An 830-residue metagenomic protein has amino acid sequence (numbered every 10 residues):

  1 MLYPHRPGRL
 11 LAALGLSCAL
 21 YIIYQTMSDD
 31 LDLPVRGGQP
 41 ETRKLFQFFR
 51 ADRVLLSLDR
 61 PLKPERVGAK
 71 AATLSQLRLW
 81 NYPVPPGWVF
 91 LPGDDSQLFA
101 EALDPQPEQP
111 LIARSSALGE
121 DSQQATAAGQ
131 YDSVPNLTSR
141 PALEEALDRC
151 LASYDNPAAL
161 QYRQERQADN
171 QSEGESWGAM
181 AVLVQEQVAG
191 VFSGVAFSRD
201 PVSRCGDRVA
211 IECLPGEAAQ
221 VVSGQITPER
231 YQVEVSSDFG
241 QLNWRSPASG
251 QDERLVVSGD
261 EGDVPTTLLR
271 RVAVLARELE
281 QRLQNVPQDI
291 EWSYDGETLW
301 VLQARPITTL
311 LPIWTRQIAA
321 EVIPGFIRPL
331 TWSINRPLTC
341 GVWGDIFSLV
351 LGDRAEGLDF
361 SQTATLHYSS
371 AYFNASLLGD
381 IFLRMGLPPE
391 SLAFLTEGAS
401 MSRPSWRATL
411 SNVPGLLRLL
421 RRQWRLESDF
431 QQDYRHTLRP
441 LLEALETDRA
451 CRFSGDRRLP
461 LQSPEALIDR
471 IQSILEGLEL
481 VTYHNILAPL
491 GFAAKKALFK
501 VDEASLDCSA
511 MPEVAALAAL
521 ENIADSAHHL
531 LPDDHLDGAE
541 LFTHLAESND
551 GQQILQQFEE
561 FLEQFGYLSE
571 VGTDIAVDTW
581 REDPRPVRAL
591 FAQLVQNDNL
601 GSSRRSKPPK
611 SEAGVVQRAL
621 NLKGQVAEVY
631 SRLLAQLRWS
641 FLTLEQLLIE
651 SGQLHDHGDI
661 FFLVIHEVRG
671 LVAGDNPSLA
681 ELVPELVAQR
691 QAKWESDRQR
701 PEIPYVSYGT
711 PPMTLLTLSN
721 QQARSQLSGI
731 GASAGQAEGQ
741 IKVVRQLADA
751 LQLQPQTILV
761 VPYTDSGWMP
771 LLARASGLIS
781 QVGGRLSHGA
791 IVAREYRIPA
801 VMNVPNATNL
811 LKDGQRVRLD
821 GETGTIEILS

Functional and structural regions predicted by a protein language model:
M1-Y24: Terminal signal-anchor or tail-anchor transmembrane helices that tether membrane-associated enzymes to cellular
L16-L20, Y24-L183, F192, E280-Q281 (+2 more regions): N-terminal beta-alpha lobe that positions the nucleotide/phosphoryl donor in ATP/NTP-coupled carboxylate activation
D32-Q39, Q220-V221, V272, R277-E278 (+6 more regions): Acidic, glycine-rich flexible loop/linker segments
F46, Q281-Q284, D289, G296-T298 (+3 more regions): Contiguous hydrophobic, helix-prone segments at protein termini that mediate membrane targeting/anchoring
R66-F90, A113-R140, V188-E229, D289-T308 (+2 more regions): Conserved phosphate/anionic-ligand binding catalytic regions in large, soluble enzymes, centered on
A71, Q130-N156, A189, S193-R254 (+4 more regions): Extended active-site and interfacial segments that coordinate phosphate-rich ligands in large catalytic machineries
T73, I290-W292, L416-L417, E427 (+5 more regions): Extended, hydrophobic alpha-helical segments in both membrane/secreted and soluble proteins
G174-G178, R254-S293: A long amphipathic alpha-helix within ATP-dependent nucleotide-binding catalytic cores
